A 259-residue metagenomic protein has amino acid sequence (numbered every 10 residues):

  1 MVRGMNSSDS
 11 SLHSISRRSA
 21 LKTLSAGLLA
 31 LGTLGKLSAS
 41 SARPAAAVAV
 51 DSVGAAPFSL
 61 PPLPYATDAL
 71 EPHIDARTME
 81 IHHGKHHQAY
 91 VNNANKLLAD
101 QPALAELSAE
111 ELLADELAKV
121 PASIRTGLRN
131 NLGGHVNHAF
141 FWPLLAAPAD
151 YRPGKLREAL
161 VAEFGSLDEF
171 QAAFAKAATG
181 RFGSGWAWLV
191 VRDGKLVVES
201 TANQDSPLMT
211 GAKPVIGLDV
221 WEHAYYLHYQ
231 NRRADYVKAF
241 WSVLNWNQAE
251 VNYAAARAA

Functional and structural regions predicted by a protein language model:
M1-I15, S19: N-terminal secretory signal peptides
S16-T33: N-terminal export leaders
G35-E71: C-terminal segment of N-terminal export signals and the immediately downstream linker at the start of the mature
K36, P143-R152, H228-R233: Short helix-capping/linker segments at secondary-structure and domain boundaries
V53-A55, H73, G84-K85, K96-E106 (+2 more regions): All-alpha RGS (Regulator of G-protein Signaling) helical domain and cognate RGS-like helical scaffolds
P57-N92: Mature N-terminal segment immediately following signal peptide/propeptide cleavage in secreted/periplasmic
K176-Q230, K238-N247: An amphipathic alpha-helical core segment
D235-A259: N-terminal targeting pre-sequences for secretion and organelle import
